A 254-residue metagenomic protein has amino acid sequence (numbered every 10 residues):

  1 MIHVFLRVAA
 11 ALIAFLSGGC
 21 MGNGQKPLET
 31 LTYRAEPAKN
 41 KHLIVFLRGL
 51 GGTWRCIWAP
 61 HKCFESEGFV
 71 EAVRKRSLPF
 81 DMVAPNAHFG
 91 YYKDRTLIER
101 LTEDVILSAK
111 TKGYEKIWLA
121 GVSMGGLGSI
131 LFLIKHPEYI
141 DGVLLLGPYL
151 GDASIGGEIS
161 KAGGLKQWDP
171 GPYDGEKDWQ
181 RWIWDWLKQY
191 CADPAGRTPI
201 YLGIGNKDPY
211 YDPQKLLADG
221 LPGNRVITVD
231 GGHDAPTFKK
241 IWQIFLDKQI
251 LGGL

Functional and structural regions predicted by a protein language model:
M1-A9: Bacterial N-terminal signal peptides that target proteins for export
A9-S17: Bacterial N-terminal signal peptides
M21-L254: Non-catalytic cap/lid and distal C-terminal segments of serine-dependent acyl enzymes
